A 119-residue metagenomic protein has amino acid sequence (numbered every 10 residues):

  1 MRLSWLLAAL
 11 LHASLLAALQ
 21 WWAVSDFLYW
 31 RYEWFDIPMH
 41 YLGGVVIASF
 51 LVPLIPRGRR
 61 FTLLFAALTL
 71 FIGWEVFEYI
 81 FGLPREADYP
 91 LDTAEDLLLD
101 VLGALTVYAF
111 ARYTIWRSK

Functional and structural regions predicted by a protein language model:
M1-A94, V101-K119: Bulky hydrophobic segments
